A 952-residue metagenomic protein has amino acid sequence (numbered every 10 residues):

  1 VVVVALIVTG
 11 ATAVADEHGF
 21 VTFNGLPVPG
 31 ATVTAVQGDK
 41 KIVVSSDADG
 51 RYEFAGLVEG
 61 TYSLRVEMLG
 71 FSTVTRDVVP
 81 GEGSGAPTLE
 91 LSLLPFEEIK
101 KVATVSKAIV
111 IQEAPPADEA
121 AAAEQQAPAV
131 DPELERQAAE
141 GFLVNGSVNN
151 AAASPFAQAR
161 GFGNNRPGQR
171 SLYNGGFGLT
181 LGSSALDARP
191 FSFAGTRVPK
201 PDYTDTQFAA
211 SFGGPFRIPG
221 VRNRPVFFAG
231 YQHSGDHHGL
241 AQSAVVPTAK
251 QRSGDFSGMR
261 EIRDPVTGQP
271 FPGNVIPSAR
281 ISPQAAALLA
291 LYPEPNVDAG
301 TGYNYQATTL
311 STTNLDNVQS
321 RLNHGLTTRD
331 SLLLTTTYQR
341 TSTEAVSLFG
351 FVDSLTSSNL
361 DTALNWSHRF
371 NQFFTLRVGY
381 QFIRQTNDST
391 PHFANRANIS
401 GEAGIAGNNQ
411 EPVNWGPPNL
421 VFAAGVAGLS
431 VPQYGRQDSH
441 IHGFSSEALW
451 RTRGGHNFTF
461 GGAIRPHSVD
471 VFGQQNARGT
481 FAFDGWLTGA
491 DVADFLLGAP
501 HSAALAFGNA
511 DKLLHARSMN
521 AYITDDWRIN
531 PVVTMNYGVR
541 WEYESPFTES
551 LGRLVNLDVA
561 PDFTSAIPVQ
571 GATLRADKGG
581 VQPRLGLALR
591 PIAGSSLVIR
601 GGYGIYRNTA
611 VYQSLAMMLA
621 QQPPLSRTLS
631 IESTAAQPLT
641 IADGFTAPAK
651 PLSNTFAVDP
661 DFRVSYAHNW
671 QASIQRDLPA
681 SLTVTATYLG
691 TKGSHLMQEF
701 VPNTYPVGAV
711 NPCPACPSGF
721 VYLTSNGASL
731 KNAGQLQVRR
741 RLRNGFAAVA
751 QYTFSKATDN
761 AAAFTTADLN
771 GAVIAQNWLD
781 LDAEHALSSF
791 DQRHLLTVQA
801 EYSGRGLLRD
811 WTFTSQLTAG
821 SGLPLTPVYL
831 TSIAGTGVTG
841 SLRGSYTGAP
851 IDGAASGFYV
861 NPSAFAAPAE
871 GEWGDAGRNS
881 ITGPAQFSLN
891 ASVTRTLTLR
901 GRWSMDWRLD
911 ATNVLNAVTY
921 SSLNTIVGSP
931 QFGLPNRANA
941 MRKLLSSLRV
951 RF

Functional and structural regions predicted by a protein language model:
V1-G10: Bacterial N-terminal signal peptides
A11-A15: Sec/Tat signal peptide C-region and signal peptidase I cleavage site
E17, F23-G38, E59, P116 (+1 more regions): Short, ordered, surface-exposed loop/turn motifs in non-cytosolic proteins
T32, G60-L69: A short, solvent-exposed beta-strand micro-motif common in secreted/extracellular proteins
G38-R51: Short, acidic Ser/Thr/Gly-rich low-complexity loop/linker segments typical of extracellular and cell-surface proteins
R51, M68-L69, V79-A854, S863 (+1 more regions): Short acidic-glycine motifs
V58-T61, G454: A glycine-anchored, Pro-Gly-centered beta-turn/N-cap motif
